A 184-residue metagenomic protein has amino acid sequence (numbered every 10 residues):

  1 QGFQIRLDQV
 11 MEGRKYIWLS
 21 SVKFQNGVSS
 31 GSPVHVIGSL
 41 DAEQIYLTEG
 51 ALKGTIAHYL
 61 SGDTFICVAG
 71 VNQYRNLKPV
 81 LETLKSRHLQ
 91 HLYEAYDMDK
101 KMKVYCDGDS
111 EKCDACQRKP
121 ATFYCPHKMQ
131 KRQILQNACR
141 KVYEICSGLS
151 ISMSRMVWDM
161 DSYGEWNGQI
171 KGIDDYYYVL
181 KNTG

Functional and structural regions predicted by a protein language model:
Q1-H88: Phosphate-handling DNA/RNA-contact segment within nucleic-acid enzymes
Q44-L47, L81-A95, V104-G184: Replication-associated primase and helicase/ATPase modules
G70, Y96-M98: Short glycine-centered, acidic/aromatic-flanked micro-motifs in structured strand/loop junctions that mark active-site
